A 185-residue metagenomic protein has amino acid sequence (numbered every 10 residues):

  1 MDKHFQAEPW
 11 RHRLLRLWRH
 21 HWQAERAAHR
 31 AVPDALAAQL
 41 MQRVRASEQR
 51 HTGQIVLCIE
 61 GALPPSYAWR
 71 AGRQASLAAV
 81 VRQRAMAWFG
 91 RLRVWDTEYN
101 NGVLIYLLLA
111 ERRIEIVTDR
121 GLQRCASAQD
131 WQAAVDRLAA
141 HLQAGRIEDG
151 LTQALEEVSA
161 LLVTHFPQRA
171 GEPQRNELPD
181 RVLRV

Functional and structural regions predicted by a protein language model:
D2-R175: Divalent-cation
N176-V185: Basic terminal extensions of ribosome/translation-associated proteins
